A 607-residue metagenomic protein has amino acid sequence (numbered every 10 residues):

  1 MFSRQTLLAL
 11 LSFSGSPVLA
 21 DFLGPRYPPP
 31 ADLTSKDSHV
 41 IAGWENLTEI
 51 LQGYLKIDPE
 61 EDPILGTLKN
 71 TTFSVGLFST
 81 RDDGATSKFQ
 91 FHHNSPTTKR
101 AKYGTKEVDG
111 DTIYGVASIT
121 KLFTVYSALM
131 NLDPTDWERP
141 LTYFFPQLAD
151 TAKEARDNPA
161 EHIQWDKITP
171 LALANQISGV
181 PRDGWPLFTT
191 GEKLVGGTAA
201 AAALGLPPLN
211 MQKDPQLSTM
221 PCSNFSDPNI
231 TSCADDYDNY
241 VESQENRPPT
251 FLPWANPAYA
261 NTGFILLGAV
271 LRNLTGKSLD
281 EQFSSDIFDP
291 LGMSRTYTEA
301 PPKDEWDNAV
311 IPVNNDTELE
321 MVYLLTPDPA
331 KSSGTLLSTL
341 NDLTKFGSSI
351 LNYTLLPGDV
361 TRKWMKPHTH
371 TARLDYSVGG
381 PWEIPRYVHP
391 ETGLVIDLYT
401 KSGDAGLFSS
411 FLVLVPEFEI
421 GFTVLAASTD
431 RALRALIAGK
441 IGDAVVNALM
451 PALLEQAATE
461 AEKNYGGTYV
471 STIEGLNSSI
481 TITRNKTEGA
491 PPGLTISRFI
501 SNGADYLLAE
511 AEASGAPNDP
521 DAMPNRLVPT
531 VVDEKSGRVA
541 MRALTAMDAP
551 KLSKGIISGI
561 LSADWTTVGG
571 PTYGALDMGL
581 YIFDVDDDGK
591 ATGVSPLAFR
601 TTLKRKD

Functional and structural regions predicted by a protein language model:
M1-A20: Fungal secretory targeting signals
T6-L8, G110-T112, L266-L267, P329-A330: Short hydrophobic "helix-edge" motifs at membrane interfaces and signal-peptide entry regions
D21-T97, D111, L324-D607: Catalytic loop of the DD-peptidase/beta-lactamase superfamily, centered on the K-T-G motif and neighboring
A42, I64-S74, K99-L173, P248-T262 (+2 more regions): Short active-site loop at a secondary-structure junction that contains or immediately precedes the catalytic residue(s)
L55, A128, F145, L271 (+1 more regions): Hydrophobic residues within well-ordered, non-membrane alpha-helices that form the packing/core of soluble catalytic
L68-N70, T80-D82, H92-A101, K153-F411: Short, surface-exposed loop or secondary-structure junction motifs that flank catalytic or metal-binding residues
